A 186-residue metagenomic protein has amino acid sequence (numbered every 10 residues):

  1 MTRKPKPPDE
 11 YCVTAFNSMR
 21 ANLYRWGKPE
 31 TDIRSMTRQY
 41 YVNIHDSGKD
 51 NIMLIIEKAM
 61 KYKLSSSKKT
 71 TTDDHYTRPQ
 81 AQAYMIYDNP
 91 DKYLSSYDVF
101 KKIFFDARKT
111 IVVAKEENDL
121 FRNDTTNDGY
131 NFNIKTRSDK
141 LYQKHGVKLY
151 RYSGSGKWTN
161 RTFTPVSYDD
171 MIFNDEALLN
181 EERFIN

Functional and structural regions predicted by a protein language model:
M1-K68, T125-N127, I134-S153, K157-L179: Nuclease and nuclease-like effector domains acting on nucleic acids or nucleotide cofactors
V13-N22, A81, F100-A107: Charged, low-complexity, helix-prone segments enriched in Lys/Glu/Asp/Gln
I44-K49, Q80-A81, N118: Short alpha-helix boundary/capping elements
S66-F105: Histidine-centered nuclease catalytic patch
T72, I111-K115, R151: A structural signal for short, well-ordered beta-strand segments and their strand-loop junctions that often border
I86-K92, T126-K135: "Short basic amphipathic alpha-helical interaction patches in structured regions
K102-N133: Short Cys/His-centered divalent metal-binding micro-motifs
N180-N186: Long, compositionally biased interface segments
